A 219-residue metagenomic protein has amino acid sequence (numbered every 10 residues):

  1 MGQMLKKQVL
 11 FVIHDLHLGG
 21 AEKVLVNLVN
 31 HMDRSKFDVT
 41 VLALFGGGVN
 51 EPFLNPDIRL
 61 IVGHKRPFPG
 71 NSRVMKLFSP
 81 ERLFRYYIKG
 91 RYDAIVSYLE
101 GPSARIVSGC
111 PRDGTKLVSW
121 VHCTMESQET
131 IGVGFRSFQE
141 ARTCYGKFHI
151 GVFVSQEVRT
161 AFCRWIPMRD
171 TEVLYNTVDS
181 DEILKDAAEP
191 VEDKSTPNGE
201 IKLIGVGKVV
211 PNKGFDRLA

Functional and structural regions predicted by a protein language model:
M1-Q8, K185-K202: Nucleotide-sugar donor-binding and catalytic loop/hinge architecture of NDP-sugar-dependent glycosyltransferases
K6-K7, F11-G19, K23-N27, H31-V74 (+1 more regions): N-terminal strand-loop element at the rim of the active site of nucleotide-sugar-dependent glycosyltransferases
V9, A94, C110-Q128: Active-site proximal beta-strand in glycosyltransferases
E22-N27, I201-A219: A conserved mid-protein helix/loop that constitutes part of the nucleotide-sugar donor-binding site
F84-K89, G134-F153, W165: Membrane-proximal helix-turn-helix segments that form the acceptor-binding/catalytic region of lipid-linked
I95-V96, G146-Q156, E172: A short beta-strand/loop micro-motif in the catalytic core of glycosyltransferases that engages the nucleotide-sugar
S97-S103, V121: Short His-centered aromatic/hydrophobic patch
E157, T177: Carbohydrate-associated surface elements
